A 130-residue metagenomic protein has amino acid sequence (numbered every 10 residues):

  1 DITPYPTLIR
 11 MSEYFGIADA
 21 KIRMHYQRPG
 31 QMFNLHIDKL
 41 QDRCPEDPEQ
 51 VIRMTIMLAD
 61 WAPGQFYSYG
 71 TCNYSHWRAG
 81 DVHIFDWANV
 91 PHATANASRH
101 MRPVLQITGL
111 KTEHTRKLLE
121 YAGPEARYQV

Functional and structural regions predicted by a protein language model:
D1-F33, I37-Q41: Signature of the catalytic double-stranded beta-helix
Y26-R28, P45-P63, T108: Short, conserved beta-strand element in jelly-roll/cupin
L35-D38, L58-A59, Y69-G70, F85-A88 (+1 more regions): Short His-Asn-centered micro-motif
I52-M57, V82-I84, R99-K117: A short hydrophobic beta-strand segment most commonly corresponding to one strand of the jelly-roll/cupin
M54-A79: A short beta-strand-loop-beta hairpin characteristic of the jelly-roll/cupin
S75-P91: Conserved metal-binding segment of the jelly-roll/cupin
A93-S98: Asparagine-centered strand-capping/turn motif at beta-strand->loop junctions
T115-V130: Active-site or metal-binding loop neighborhoods of secreted/extracellular toxin and effector enzymes
